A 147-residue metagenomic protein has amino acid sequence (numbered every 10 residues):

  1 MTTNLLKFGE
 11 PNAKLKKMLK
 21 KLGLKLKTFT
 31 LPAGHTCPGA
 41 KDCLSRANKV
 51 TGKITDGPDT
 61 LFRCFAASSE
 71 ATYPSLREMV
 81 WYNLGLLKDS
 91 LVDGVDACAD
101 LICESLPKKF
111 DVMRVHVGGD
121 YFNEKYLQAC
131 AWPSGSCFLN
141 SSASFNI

Functional and structural regions predicted by a protein language model:
M1-I147: Class I S-adenosyl-L-methionine
